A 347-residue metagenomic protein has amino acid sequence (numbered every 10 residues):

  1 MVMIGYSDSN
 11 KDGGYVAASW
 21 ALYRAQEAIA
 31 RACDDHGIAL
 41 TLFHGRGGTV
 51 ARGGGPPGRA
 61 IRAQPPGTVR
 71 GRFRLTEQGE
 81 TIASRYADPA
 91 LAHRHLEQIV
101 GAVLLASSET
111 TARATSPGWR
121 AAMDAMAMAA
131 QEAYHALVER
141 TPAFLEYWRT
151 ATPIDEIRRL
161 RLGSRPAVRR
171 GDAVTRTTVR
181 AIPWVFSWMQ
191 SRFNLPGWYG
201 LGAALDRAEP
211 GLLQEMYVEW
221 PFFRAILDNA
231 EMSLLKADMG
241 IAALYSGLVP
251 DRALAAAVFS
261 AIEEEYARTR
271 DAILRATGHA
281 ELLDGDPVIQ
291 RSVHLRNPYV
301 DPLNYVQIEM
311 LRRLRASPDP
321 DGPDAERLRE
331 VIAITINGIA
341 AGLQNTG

Functional and structural regions predicted by a protein language model:
M1, G37-T41, R72: Beta-sheet entry/capping signal
M1, G5-D8, D12, V16-A25 (+3 more regions): Acidic, glycine-enriched catalytic cores built around paired aspartates
L22-D35, R59: Non-transmembrane, aqueous-exposed alpha-helical and coiled segments at domain scale
D35, G55, R70: Extended, folded domain segments that form the structural surfaces/walls around functional sites
L40-G58: Conserved phosphate/anionic-ligand binding catalytic regions in large, soluble enzymes, centered on
V50, G58-I61, T68, A92: Alpha-helix termini
I61-G79: Acidic, His- and aromatic-enriched active-site or binding-groove loops in soluble protein domains that engage sugars
